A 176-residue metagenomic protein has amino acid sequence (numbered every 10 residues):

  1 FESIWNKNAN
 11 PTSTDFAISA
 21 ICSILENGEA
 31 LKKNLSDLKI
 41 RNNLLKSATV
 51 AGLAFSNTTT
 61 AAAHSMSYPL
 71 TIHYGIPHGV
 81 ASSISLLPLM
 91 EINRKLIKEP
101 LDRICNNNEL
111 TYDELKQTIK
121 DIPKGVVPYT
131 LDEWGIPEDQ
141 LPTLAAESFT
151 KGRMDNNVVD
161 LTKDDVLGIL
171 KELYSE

Functional and structural regions predicted by a protein language model:
F1-E2, I18-E29, N42-T49, A63 (+9 more regions): Predominant activation on well-ordered alpha-helical scaffold segments within soluble catalytic domains
F1-T58, N157-V158, D164: Carboxylate- and glycine-rich phosphate/diphosphate-binding segment that chelates Mg2+/Mn2+
S3-N8, L31, A51, H73 (+5 more regions): Alpha-helix C-capping/helix-to-loop hinge sites
I4-A9, T58-T59, I92-E99, E176: Short helix-capping/linker segments at secondary-structure and domain boundaries
P11-C22, T60, V80, K95 (+2 more regions): Alpha-helix N-cap/helix-start motif at coil-to-helix transitions, marked by capping-box chemistry
T49-S82, K151-D155: Glycine-rich phosphate/pyrophosphate-binding beta-alpha loops
L70-Q140: Gly/Pro-rich interdomain helix-loop hinge
Q140-E176: Short, amphipathic C-terminal "tail helix"
